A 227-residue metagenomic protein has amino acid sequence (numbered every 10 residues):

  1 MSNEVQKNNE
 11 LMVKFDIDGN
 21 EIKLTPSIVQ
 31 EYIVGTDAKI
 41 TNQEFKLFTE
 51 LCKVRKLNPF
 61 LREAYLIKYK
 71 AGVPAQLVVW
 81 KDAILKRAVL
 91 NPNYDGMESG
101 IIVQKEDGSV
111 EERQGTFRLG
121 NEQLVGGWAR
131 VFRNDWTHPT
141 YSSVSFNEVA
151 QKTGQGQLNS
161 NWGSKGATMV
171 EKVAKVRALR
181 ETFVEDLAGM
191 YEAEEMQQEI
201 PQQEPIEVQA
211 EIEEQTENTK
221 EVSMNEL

Functional and structural regions predicted by a protein language model:
M1-L227: Glycine-rich anion-binding surface patch
